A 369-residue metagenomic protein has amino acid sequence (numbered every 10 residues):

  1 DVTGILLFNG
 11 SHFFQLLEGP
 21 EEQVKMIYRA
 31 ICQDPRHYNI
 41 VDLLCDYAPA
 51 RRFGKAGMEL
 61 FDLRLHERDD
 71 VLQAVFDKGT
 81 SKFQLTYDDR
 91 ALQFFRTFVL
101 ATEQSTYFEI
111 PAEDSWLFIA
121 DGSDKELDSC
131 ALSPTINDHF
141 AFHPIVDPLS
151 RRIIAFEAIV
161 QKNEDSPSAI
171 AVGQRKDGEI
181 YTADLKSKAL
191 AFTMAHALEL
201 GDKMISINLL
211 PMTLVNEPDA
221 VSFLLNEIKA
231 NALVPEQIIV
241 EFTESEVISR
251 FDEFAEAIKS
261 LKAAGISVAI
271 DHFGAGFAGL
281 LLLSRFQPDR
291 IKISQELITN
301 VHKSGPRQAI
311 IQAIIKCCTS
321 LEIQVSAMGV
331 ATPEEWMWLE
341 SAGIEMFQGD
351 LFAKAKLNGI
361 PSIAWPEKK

Functional and structural regions predicted by a protein language model:
D1-G10: Short, glycine- and small/hydrophobic-rich beta-strand elements in well-ordered beta-sheets
L16-G19, K162: Short beta-strand-to-loop capping motifs
E21, Q33, H37-L117, G122: Catalytic "initiation/cleavage/transfer" segments centered on a nucleophilic residue and adjacent nucleic-acid-engaging
L92-H139, G173-I180, I360-K369: C-di-GMP signaling machinery
A112-A120, T243-I248, F273-K369: EAL-family c-di-GMP phosphodiesterase catalytic domain
F118-N231: Bacterial c-di-GMP phosphodiesterase EAL domain
H139, A155-E157, D202-S206, Q237-E241 (+4 more regions): Structural preference for beta-strand elements that scaffold enzyme active sites
K162-L185, P211-D219, K229-G265, D271 (+3 more regions): EAL-type cyclic di-GMP phosphodiesterase domain
